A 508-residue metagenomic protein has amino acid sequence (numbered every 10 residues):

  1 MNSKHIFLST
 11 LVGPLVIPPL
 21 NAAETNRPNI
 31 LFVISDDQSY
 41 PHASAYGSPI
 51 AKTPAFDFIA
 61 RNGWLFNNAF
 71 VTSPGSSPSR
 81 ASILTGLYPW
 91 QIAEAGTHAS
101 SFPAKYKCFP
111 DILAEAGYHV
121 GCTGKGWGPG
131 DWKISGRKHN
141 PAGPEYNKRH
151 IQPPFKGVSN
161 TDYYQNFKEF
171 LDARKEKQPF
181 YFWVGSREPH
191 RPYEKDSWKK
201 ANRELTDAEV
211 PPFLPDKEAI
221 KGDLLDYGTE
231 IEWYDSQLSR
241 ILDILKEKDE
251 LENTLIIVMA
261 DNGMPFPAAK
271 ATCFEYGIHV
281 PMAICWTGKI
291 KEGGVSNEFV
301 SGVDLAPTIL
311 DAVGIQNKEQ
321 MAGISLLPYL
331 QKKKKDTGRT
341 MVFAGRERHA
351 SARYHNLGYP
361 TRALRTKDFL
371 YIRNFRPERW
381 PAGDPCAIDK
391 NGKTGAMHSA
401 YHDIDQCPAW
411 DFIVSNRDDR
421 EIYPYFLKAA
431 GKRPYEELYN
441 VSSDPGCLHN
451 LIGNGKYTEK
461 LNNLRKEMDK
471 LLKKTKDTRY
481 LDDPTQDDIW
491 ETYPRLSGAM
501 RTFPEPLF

Functional and structural regions predicted by a protein language model:
N2-T10, P14-V16, L20-E437, P445-K466 (+3 more regions): Formylglycine-dependent sulfatase
N440: A contiguous binding-surface segment within folded domains or other stable secondary-structure elements
P484-D488: A glycine-rich phosphate-binding loop feature that marks nucleotide/adenosyl-phosphate handling sites
